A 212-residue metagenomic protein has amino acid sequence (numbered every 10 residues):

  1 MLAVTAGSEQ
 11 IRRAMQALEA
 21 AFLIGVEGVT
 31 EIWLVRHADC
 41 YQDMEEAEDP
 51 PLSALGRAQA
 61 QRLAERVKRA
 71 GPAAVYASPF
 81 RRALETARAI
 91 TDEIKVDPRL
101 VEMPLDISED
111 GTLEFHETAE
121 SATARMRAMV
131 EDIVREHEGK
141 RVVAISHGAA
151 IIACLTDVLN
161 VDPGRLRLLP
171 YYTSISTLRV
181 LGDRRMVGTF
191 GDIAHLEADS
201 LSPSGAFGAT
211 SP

Functional and structural regions predicted by a protein language model:
M1-I94, E114, A128: Active-site-proximal alpha-helix that buttresses catalytic centers in soluble enzyme cores
I32, D132, E138-A149: Generic beta-sheet signal
C40, A150-I151: Short active-site segment of divalent metal-dependent hydrolases/proteases that encodes the spacing between
E48-A54, R88-D132, G188-F190, D199-S202 (+1 more regions): Phosphate-handling substructures
G71-V75, K140-V142, P163: Short active-site oxyanion
A77-S78, A124, I145-S146: Short beta-strand scaffold positions
A89, A153, D157: Active-site signature of alpha/beta-hydrolase-fold catalytic machinery across serine- and Asp/Cys-nucleophile hydrolases
D162-M186, L196: Domain-level recognition of soluble alpha/beta enzyme cores, biased toward histidine phosphatases/phosphomutases
